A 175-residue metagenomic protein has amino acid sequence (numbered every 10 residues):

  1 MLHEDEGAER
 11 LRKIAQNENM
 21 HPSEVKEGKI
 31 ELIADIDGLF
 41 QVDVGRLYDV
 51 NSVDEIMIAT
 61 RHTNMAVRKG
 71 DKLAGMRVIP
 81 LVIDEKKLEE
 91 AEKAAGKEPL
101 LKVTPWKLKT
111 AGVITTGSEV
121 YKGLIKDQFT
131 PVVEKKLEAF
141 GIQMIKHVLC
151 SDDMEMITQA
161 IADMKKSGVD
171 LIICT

Functional and structural regions predicted by a protein language model:
L2-W106: Extended, charged alpha/beta regions that create polyanion-binding interfaces
E9-R12, E134, I161: Short glycine-/small-residue-rich flexible loop motifs, especially phosphate/cofactor-binding loops
I14, K136, F140, M164-S167: Change "in soluble alpha/beta enzymes" to "in soluble alpha/beta proteins
I33-D35, M76, I114-T116, C174-T175: Short beta-strand segments
T63-M65, D71-I79, T116, H147-Q159: Noncatalytic linker/hinge segments flanking ATPase motor cores
E92, K97-D152, M156: Glycine-rich phosphate/diphosphate-binding loop of Rossmann-like nucleotide-binding domains
M156-T175: Glycine-rich phosphate-binding loop
